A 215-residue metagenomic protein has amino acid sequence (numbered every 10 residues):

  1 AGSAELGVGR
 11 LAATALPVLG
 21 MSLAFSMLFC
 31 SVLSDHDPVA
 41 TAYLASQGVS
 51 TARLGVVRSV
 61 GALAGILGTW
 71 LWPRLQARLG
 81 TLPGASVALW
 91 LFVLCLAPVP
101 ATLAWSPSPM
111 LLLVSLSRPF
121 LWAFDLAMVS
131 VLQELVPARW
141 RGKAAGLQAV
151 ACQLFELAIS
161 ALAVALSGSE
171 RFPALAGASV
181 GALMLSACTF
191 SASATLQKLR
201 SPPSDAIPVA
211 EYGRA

Functional and structural regions predicted by a protein language model:
A1, S26-P38, V57-Q76, A88 (+1 more regions): Substrate-agnostic recognition of the 12-TM MFS/MFS-like secondary transporter fold
A1-A24, S46, Y212-A215: Juxtamembrane intracellular "pre-TM" segments in multi-pass secondary transporters
D37-L54: Short amphipathic helix-loop junctions that connect adjacent transmembrane helices in Major Facilitator Superfamily/SLC
L54, G84-A85, A144, A174-S179: Alpha-helical transmembrane segments of multi-pass secondary-active solute transporters
A77-F92, P173: Cytoplasmic membrane-interface "Motif A"-like loop-to-helix N-cap segments of 12-TM Major Facilitator Superfamily
W90-W105: C-terminal ends and interior cores of transmembrane alpha-helices in multi-pass membrane transporters/permeases
A163-A187: A membrane-interface helix-boundary motif in multi-pass transporters
T195-A215: Intrinsic disorder in cytosolic terminal tails and internal cytosolic loops of multi-pass membrane transporters
